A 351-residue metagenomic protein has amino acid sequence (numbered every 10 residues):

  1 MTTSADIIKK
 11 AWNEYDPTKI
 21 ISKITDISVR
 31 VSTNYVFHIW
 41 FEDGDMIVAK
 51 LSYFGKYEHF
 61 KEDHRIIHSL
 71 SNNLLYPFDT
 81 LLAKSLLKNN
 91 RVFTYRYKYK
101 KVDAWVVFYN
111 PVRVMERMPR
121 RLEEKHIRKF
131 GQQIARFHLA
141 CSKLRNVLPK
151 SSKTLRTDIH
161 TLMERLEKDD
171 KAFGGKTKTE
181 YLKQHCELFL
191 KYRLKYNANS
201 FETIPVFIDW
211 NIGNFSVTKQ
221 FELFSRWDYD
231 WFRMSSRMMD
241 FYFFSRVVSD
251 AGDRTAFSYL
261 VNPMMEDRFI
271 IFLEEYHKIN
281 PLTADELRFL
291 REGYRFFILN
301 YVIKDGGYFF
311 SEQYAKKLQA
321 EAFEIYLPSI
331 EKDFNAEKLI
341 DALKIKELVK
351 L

Functional and structural regions predicted by a protein language model:
M1-T25: Juxta-kinase regulatory segment immediately upstream of eukaryotic protein kinase catalytic domains
I8-D16, N146, R165-I208, T218-F221: An alpha-helical support segment within catalytic cores of ATP-dependent transferases
R30-F41, V48-A49, K191-M239: Active-site acidic catalytic loop and adjacent metal/ATP-binding pocket of ATP-dependent phosphoryl transfer enzymes
S52-V102, K125-R128: A conserved alpha-helical element in kinase catalytic cores
V102-M115: Conserved short submotifs of the Hanks-type protein kinase catalytic core that shape the nucleotide-binding pocket
R120-T177, T203: A cross-family kinase active-site recognition segment
M239-N280, R295-E312: Active-site activation/catalytic loop segments of kinase-like enzymes and analogous catalytic loops in related
N300-L351: ATP/Mg2+ or Mg2+-diphosphate-binding catalytic cores that bind nucleotide phosphates or diphosphates via glycine-rich
